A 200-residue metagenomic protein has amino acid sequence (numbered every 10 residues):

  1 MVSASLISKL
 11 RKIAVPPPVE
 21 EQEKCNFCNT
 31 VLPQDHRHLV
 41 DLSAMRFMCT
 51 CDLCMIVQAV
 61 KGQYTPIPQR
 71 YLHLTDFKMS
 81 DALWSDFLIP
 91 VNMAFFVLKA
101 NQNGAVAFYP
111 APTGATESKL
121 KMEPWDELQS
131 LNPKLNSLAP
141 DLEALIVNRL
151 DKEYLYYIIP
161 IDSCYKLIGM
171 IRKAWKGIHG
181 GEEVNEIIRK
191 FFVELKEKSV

Functional and structural regions predicted by a protein language model:
M1-H73: N-terminal cysteine/histidine-rich coordination modules
A4-L10, L39, Y64, Y71 (+2 more regions): Generic preference for hydrophobic/aromatic residues in regular secondary structure cores
A14, P18, L32, L72-T75 (+4 more regions): Generic secondary-structure transition motif, activating predominantly at the C-termini of alpha-helices
P16-P18, P33, P68, P90 (+4 more regions): Proline-rich intrinsically disordered, low-complexity coils
L53-E117: Long, charge-rich boundary regions
N92-E153: Conserved, surface-exposed functional patches that form binding/active-site neighborhoods
E127-V200: C-terminal, charged low-complexity interaction regions
